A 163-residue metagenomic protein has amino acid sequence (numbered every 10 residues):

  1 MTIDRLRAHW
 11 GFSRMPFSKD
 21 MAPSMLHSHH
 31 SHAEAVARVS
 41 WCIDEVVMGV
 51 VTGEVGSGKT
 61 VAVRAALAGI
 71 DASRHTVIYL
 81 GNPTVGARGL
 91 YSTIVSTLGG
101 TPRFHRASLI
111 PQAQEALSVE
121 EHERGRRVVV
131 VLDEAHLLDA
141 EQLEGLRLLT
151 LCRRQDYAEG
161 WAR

Functional and structural regions predicted by a protein language model:
M1-E45: A short, basic N-terminal segment
R7, G86-G89, T101-G145, R153-W161: Mid-core helix/loop region of P-loop NTP-binding domains shared across ATPases and GTPases
F12-M15, K19, R74-V77, V85-F104: Conserved NTP-binding/hydrolysis module of P-loop NTPases
D44-V46, S57, S73-R74, R124-R126 (+1 more regions): Short loop/turn elements that form and flank the Walker-type P-loop nucleotide-binding site in RecA-like NTPase cores
E45-A65: Walker A/P-loop nucleotide-binding motif
T52, L80-G81, L132: Residues at the beta-strand->loop junction immediately N-terminal to the Walker
T60-T76: Walker A/P-loop
A62-A66, G89-T93, T97, Q112 (+1 more regions): Alpha-helical scaffold elements adjacent to nucleotide-binding pockets in ATP/GTP-utilizing enzyme cores
